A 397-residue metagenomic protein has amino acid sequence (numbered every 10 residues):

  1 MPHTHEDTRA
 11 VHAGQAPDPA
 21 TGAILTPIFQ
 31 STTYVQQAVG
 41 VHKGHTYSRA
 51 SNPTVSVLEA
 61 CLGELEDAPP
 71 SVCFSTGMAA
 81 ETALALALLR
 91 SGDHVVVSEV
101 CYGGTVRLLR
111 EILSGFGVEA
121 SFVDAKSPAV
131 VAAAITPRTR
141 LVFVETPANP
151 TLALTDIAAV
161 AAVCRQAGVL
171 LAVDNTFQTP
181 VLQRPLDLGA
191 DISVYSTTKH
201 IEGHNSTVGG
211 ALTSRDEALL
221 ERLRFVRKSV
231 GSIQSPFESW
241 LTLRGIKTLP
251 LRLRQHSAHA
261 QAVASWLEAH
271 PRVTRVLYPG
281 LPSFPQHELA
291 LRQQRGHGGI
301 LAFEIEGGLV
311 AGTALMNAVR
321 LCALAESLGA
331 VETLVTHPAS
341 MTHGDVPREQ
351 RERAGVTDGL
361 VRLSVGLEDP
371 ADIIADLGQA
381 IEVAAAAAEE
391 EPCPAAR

Functional and structural regions predicted by a protein language model:
M1-H45, C393-R397: N-terminal glycine-rich, Lys/His-bearing helix-loop that initiates the first secondary-structure elements of many
H12, S71-R272, L277, C393: Conserved PLP-enzyme active-site core in the AAT-like
A20, I28-F29, Q37-V57, C61-E64 (+1 more regions): Glycine-rich phosphate/pyrophosphate-binding loop and adjacent beta-alpha nucleotide/cofactor-binding cores
T33-T82, G104-I112: Conserved N-terminal alpha-helix of the aminotransferase class I/II PLP-enzyme fold
K43, V208, T242, K247 (+2 more regions): Short amphipathic alpha-helical segments
L65, L267-P271, V319: Acidic-histidine catalytic/liganding microenvironments
R110, E119, P137-R140, N317 (+1 more regions): PLP-dependent enzyme catalytic core of the Aspartate aminotransferase-like
R275-V361, V365: Conserved C-terminal alpha-helix-loop-beta "cap" of PLP-dependent enzymes that closes/shapes the active-site mouth
